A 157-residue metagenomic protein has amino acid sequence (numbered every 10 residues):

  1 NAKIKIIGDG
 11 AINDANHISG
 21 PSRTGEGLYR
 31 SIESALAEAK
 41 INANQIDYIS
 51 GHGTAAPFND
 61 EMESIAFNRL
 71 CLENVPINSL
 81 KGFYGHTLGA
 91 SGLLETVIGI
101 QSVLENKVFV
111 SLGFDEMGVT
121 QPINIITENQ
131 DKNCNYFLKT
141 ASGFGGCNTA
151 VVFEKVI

Functional and structural regions predicted by a protein language model:
N1, R23-S31, I41, F58 (+4 more regions): Conserved active-site and cofactor/substrate-binding residues in soluble primary-metabolism enzymes
N1, S91-I157: Conserved beta-strand-centric core segments of catalytic alpha/beta enzyme folds
N1-A39, D47-Y48: Condensing-enzyme catalytic core mediating Claisen C-C bond formation in acyl metabolism
I6, I46, G51-H52, E63 (+2 more regions): Conserved small-residue
D9-R23, G51-D60, N74-I123: Acyl-CoA/ACP chain-elongation machinery
R23-T24, M62-N74, E154-I157: A glycine- and small-aliphatic-rich helix-loop capping segment at beta-alpha/alpha-beta transitions that lines
N42-D47, N74: Short acidic capping loops at alpha-helix termini that bridge into adjacent secondary structure
